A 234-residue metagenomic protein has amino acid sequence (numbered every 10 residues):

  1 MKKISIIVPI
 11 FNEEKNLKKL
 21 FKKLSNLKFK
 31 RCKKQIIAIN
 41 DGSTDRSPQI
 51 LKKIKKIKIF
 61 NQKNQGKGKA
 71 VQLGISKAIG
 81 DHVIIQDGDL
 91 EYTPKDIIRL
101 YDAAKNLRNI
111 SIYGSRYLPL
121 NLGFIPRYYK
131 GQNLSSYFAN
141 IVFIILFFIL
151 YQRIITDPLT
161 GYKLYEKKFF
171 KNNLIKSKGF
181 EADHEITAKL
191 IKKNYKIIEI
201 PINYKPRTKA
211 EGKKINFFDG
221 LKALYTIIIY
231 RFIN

Functional and structural regions predicted by a protein language model:
M1-I4, V8, K15, K105 (+4 more regions): Hydrophobic helical membrane-anchoring modules
E13-L27: Short, well-formed alpha-helical segments that are part of the catalytic scaffolds of diverse glycosyltransferases
E13-N16, S43, K67, T93: Donor nucleotide-sugar binding loop of glycosyltransferases
F21, S25, C32-G42, N61: Short beta-strand/loop segment that forms part of the nucleotide-sugar
K34-I37, P48-K77: Conserved donor nucleotide-binding strand/loop of the catalytic core
N40-P48, L90: A conserved acidic beta->alpha catalytic loop
K63-Q65, K69-K77, H82, P94-F180 (+1 more regions): Acceptor/aglycone-binding surface of glycosyltransferases and processive sugar-polymer synthases
